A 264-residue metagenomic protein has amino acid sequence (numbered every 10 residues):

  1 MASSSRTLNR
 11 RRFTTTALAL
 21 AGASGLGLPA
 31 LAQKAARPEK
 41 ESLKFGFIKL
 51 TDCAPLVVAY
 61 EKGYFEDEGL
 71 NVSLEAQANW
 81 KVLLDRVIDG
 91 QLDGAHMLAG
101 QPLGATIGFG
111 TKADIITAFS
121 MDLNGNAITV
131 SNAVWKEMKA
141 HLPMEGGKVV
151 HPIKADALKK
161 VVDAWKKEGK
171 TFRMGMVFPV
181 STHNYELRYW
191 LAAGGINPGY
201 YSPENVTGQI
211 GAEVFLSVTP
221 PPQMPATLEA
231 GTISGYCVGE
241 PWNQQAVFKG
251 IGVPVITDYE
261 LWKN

Functional and structural regions predicted by a protein language model:
M1-R12, A19-S24: N-terminal secretory signal peptides
L8, R12-T14, E39-S42: Small/flexible residues
R12, G25-G27, P143, G169: Short, flexible coil/linker elements and helix-boundary hinge sites characteristic of intrinsically disordered
T15-T16, S131: Residue-level signal for threonine
L28-A32: Sec/Tat signal peptide C-region and signal peptidase I cleavage site
Q33-S217, E229-A230, S234-K263: Short, glycine-/small- and polar/acidic-enriched structural segments that line small-molecule recognition paths
